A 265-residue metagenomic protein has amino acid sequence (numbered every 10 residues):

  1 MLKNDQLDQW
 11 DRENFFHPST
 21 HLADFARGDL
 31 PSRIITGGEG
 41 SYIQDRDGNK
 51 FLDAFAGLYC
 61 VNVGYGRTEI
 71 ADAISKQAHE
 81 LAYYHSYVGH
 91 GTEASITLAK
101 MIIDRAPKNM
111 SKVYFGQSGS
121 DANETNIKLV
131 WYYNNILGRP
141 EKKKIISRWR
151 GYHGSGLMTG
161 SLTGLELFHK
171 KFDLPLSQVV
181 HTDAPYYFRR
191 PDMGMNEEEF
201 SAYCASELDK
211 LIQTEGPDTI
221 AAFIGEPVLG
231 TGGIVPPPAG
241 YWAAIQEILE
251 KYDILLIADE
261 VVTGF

Functional and structural regions predicted by a protein language model:
M1-E39, G89, A94-S95, C204: Active-site-adjacent loop/helix segments that line or gate small-molecule/cofactor pockets in enzymes
S32-D53: Active-site and channel-lining beta-strand-loop segments that bind or position nucleotide-derived/phosphorylated
K50-P140, I146, G154: Glycine-rich loop-to-alpha-helix module at the N-terminal edge of alpha/beta enzyme cores
K142, T219-I220, D253: Local beta-strand N-terminus motif with an aromatic residue
W149-V228: PLP-dependent aminotransferase-class I/II
P227-P236: Glycine-rich, proline-tolerant flexible connector loops at the mouths of alpha/beta enzymes
V235-F265: Catalytic PLP-binding core of fold-type I/II PLP enzymes
